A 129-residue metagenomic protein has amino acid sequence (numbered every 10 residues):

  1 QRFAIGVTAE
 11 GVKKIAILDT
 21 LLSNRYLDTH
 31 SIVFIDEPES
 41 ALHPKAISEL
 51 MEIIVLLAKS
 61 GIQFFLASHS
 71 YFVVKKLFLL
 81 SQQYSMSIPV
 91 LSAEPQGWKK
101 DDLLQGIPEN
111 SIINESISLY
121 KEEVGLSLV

Functional and structural regions predicted by a protein language model:
R2-L128: Switch/communication elements of ASCE P-loop NTPase nucleotide-binding domains
